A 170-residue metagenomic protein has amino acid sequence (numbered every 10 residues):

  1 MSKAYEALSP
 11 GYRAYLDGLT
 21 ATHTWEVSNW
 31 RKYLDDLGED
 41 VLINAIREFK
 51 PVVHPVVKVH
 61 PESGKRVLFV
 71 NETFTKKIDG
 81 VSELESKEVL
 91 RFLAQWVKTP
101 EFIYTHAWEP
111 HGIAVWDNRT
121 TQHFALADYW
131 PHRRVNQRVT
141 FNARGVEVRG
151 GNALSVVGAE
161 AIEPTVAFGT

Functional and structural regions predicted by a protein language model:
M1-I113, N118-T170: Non-heme Fe(II) oxygenase catalytic core, chiefly the N-lobe of the double-stranded beta-helix
